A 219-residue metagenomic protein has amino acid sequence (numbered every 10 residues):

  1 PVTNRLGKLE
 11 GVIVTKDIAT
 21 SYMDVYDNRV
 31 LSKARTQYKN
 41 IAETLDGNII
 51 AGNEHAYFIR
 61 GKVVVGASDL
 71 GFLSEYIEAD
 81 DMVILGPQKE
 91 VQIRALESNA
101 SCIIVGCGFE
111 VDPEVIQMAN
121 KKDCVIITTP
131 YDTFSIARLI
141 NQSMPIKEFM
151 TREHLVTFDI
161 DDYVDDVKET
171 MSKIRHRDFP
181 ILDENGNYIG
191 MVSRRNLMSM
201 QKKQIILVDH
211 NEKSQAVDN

Functional and structural regions predicted by a protein language model:
P1, V83-L85, S101-C107, Q117 (+2 more regions): Short hydrophobic alpha-helical runs that function as membrane-insertion/retention elements
V2-N4, L9, G47-I49, F58-K89 (+5 more regions): Bateman/CBS regulatory modules and CBS-like beta-alpha motifs in cytosolic regions of diverse proteins
R5-G7, T15-I18, P87-K89, C107-V111 (+4 more regions): Short, ordered loop/turn segments at secondary-structure junctions
K8-D24, Y131, H176, P180 (+1 more regions): Short beta->alpha transition motifs characteristic of CBS
R29-Y57: Short Lys/Arg-enriched alpha/beta "domain-start" segment
I41, L85-P87, N99: Non-catalytic regulatory/interaction regions at protein termini and inter-domain linkers
I116, C124-T151: Long, charge-dense
N120-K121, S172: Anion (oxyanion) recognition and catalysis
